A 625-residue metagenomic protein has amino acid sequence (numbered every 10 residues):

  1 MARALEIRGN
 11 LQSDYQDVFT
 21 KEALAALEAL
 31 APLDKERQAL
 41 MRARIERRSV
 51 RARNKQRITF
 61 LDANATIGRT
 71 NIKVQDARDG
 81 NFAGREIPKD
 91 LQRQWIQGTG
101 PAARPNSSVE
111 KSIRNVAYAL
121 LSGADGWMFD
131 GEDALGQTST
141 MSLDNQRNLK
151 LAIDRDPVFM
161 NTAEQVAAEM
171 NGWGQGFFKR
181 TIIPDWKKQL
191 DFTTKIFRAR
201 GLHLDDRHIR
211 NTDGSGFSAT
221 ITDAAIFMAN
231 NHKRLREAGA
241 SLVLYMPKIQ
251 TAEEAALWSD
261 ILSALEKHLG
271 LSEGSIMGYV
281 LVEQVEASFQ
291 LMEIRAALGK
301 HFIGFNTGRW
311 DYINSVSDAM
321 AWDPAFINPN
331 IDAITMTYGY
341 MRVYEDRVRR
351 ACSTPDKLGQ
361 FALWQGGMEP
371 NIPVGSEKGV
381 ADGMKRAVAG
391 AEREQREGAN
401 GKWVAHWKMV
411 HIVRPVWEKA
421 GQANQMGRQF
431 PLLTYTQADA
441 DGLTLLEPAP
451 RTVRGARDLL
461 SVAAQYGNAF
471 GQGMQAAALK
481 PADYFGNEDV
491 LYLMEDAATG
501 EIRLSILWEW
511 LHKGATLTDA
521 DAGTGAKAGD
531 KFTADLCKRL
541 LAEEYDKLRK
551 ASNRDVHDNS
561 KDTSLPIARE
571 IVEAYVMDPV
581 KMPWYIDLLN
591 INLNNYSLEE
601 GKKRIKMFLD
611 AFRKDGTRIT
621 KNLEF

Functional and structural regions predicted by a protein language model:
A2-F625: Expand to "…catalyze enediolate/carbanion chemistry for C-C bond making/breaking, isomerization, decarboxylation
